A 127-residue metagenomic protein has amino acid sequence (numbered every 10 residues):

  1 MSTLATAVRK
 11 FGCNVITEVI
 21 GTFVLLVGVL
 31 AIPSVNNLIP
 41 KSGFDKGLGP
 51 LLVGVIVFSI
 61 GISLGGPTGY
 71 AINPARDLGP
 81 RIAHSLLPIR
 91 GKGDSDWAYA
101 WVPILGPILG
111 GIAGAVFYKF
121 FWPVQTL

Functional and structural regions predicted by a protein language model:
M1-L127: Membrane-interface helix-loop junctions and terminal tails of multi-pass membrane proteins
